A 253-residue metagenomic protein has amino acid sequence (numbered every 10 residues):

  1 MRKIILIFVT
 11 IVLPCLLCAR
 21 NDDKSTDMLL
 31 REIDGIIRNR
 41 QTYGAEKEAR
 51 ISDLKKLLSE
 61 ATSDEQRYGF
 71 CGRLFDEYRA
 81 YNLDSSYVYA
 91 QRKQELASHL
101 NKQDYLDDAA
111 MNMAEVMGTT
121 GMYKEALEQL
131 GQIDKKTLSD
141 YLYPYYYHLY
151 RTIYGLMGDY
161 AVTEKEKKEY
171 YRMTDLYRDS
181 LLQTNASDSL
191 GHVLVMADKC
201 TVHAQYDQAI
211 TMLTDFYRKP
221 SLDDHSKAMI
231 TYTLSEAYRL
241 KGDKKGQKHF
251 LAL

Functional and structural regions predicted by a protein language model:
I4-F8, C15-L253: A "functional boundary" signal
